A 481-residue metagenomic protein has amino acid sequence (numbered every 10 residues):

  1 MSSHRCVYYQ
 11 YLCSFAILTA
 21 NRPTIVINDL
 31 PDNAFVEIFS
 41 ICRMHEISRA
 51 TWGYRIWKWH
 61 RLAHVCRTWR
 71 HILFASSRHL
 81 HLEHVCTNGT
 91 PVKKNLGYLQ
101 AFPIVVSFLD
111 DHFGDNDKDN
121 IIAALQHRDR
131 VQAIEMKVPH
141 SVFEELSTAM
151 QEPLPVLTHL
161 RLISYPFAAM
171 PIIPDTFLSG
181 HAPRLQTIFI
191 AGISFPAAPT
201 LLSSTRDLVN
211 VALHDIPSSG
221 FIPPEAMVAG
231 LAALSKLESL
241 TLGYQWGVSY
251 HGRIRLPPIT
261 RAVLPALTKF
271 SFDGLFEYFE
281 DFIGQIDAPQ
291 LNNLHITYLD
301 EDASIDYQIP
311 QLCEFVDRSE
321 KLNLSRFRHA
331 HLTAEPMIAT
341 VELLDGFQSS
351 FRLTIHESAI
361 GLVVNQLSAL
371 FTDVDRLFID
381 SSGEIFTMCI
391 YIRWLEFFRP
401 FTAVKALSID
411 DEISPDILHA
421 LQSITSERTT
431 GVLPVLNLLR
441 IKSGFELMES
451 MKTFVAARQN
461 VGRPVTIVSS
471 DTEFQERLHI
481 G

Functional and structural regions predicted by a protein language model:
M1-G481: Leucine-rich repeat
